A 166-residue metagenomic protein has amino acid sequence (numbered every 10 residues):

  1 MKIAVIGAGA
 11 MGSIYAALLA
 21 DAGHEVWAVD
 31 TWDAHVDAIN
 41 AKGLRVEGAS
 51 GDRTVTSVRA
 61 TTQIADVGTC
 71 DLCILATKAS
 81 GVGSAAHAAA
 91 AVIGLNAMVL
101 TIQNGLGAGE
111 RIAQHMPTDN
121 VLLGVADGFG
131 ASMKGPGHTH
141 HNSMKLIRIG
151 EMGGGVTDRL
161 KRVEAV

Functional and structural regions predicted by a protein language model:
M1-A49: NAD(P)+-binding Rossmann beta1-loop-alpha1 motif at the extreme N-terminus of oxidoreductases
V29, V55-T139: Rossmann-like NAD(P)(H) cofactor-binding subdomain of soluble oxidoreductases
K42, T56-S57, D71, K145 (+1 more regions): A generic secondary-structure signal marking the coil-to-beta-strand transition
A49-V55, M152: Active-site-adjacent segment of FAD-dependent monooxygenases/related oxidoreductases
A91-V92, H115-N120, G135-V166: Internal alpha-helical scaffold of NAD(P)-dependent oxidoreductase catalytic cores
